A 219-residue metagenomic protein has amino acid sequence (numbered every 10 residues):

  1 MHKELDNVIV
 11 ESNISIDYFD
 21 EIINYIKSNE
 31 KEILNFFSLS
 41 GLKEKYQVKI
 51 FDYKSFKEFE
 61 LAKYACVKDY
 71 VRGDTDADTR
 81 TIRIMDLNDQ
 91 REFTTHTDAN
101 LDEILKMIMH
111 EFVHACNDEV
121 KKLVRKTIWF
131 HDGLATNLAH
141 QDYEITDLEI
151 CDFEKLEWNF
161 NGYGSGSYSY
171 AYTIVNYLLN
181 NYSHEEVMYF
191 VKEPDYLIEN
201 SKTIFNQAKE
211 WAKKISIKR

Functional and structural regions predicted by a protein language model:
H2-F19, N88: Acidic/histidine-rich, surface-exposed loop or edge segments in extracytoplasmic proteins
I23, K27-E30, D132, T136 (+2 more regions): Extracytoplasmic/secreted envelope proteins and their assembly/folding machinery, especially bacterial periplasmic
I23-I84: Auxiliary, metal-adjacent structural segments of Zn-dependent hydrolase domains
K31-S38, V113-K122, A139-E144, L179-S183 (+1 more regions): Sec-exported extracytoplasmic/periplasmic mature domains
D86-I108, E119-T127: Short pre-active-site segment immediately N-terminal to the catalytic Zn-binding motif
K106-E119, D132-T136: Active-site recognition of the HExxH zinc-binding catalytic motif
K121-G162, E210-S216: Post-HExxH zinc-binding segment in Zn-dependent metallohydrolases
G164-R219: Pan-zinc metallopeptidase signature
